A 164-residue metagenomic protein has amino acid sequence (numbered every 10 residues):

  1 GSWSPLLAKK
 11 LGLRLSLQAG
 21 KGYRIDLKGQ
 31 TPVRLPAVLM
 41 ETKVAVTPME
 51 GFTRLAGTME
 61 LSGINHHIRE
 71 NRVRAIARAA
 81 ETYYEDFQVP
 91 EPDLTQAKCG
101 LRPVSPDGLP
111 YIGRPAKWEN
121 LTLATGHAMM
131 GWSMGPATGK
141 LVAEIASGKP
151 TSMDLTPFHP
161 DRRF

Functional and structural regions predicted by a protein language model:
G1-E119: Active-site substrate-recognition segment that forms the wall of the catalytic cavity or substrate channel
R114-F164: C-terminal lid/capping helical subdomain adjacent to the catalytic/cofactor pocket in oxidative enzymes
